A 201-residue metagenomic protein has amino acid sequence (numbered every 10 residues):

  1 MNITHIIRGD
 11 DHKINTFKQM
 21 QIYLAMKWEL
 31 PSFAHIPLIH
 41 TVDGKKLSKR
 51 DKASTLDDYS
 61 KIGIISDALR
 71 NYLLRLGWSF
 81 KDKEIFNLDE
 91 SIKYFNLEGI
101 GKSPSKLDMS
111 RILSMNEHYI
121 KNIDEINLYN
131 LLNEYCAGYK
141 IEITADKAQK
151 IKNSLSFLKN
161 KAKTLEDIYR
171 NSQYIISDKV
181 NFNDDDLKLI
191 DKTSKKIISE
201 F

Functional and structural regions predicted by a protein language model:
M1-A25: Structured secondary-structure scaffolds
I14, L24-N181: Catalytic adenosine-cofactor/nucleotide-binding cores of aminoacyl-tRNA synthetases and other
F182-F201: C-terminal accessory/binding modules appended to enzymatic or scaffolding proteins
